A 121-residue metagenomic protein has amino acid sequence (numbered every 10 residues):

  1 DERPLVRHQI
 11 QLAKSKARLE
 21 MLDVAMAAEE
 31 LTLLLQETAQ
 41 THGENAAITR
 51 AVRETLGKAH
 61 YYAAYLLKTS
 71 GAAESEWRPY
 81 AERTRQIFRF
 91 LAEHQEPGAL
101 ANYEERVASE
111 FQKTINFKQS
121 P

Functional and structural regions predicted by a protein language model:
D1-P4, A46, R50-R53, A81: Inter-repeat boundary and helix-capping residues of tandem alpha-helical solenoids
E2, S15-L22, E44: Short coil/turn segments at secondary-structure boundaries
V6-Q9, A13, E20, I48 (+3 more regions): "A position-specific structural signal for the A-helix of alpha-solenoid helical repeats
Q9-S15, E37-G43: Short, charged, low-complexity loops and linkers
E20, V24-T41, Y61-R106: Short coil/linker segments at helix-helix boundaries
E29-T32, R50-E54: Carboxylate-rich helix-loop segments that flank metal/cofactor sites and access channels in metalloenzymes
N45, S70-A73, F117-P121: Alpha-helix capping and helix-coil boundary motifs
